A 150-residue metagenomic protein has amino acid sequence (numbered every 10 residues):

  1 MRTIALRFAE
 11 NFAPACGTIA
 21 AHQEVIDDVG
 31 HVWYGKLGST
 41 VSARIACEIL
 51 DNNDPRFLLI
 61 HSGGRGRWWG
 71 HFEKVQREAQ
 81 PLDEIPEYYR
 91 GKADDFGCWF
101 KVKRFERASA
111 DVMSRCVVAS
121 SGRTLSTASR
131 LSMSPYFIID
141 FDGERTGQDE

Functional and structural regions predicted by a protein language model:
M1-N53, T124-Y136, D140-E150: Compositionally biased, charged N-terminal/linker segments
I4, V32, L58, W99-F100: A broad, low-specificity signal marking well-ordered, structured residues that form hydrophobic/aromatic
L6-F8, I60, F72, R104: Hydrophobic side chains in beta-strands
A9-N11, S62-G64, V75: Histidine- and/or cysteine-centered catalytic micro-motif in compact active-site loops
P55-S62: Short conserved beta-strand and strand-loop elements enriched in small hydrophobics with frequent Asp/Gly
R65-D149: Aromatic- and Lys/Arg-enriched surface recognition patch
